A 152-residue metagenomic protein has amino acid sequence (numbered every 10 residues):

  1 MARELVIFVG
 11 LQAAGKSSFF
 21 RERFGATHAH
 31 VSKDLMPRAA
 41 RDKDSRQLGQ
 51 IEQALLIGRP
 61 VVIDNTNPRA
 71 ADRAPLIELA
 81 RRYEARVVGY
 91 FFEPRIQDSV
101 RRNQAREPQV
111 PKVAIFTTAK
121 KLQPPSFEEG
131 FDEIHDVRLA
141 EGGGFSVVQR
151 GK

Functional and structural regions predicted by a protein language model:
M1-G10, A14, G25-A26, R82 (+1 more regions): Conserved GTP-binding G-domain of TRAFAC-class P-loop NTPases and closely related GTPase folds
E4-V6, R59-I63, V87: Generic beta-sheet signal
A14-I63, P68-A71: Conserved substrate/cofactor phosphate-moiety recognition/catalytic segment in nucleotide-dependent phosphotransferases
A29-K33, E84-R86, P111: Short hydrophobic/aromatic-enriched beta-strand-loop microsegments
H30-S32, F91, D136-R138: Structural signal for conserved beta-strand scaffold positions within catalytic alpha/beta enzyme cores
L35, D64, V87, N103-R106: Conserved short-loop catalytic and cofactor-binding motifs
G49-Q50, P75, T117, K121: Alpha-helical elements of Rossmann-like donor-binding domains used by nucleotide-donor carbohydrate transfer enzymes
P68-R102: Mid-chain, well-packed structural core segment of small domains
